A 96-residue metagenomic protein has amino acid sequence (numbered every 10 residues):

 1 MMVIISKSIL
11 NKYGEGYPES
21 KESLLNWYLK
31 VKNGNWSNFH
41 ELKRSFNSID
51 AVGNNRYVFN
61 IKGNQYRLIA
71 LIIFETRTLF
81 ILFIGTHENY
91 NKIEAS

Functional and structural regions predicted by a protein language model:
M1-Q65, I73-F80, H87-S96: Basic, Lys/Arg-enriched alpha-helical interface segments
